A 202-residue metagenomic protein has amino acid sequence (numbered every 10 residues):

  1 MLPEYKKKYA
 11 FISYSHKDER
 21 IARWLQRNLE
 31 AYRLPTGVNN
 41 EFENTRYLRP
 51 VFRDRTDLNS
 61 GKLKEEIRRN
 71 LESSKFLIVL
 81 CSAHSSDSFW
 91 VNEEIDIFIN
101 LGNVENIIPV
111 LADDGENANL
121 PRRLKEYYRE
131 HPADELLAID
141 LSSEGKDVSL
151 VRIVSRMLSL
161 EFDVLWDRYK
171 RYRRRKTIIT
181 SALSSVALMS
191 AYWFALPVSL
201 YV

Functional and structural regions predicted by a protein language model:
M1-N28, R55-E65, R69-N70, A83-F89 (+1 more regions): C-terminal interaction surface of TIR/SEFIR-family domains
A31-V51: Short mixed-charge
S74: An anion/phosphate-binding loop that grips the pyrophosphate of nucleotide cofactors and donors
L77-V79: Inter-motif core of Ras-like GTPase G domains
